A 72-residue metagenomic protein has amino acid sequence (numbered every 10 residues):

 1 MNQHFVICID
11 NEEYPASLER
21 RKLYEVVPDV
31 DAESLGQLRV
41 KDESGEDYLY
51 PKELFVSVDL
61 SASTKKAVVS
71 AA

Functional and structural regions predicted by a protein language model:
N2-V6: Short structural boundary motif marking the start of a folded domain
I7, N11-Y14, E19-Y50: Basic/aromatic-rich interaction segments and small domains that mediate binding to polyanionic partners
L49-A72: C-terminal structural segments of small proteins and small subunits
